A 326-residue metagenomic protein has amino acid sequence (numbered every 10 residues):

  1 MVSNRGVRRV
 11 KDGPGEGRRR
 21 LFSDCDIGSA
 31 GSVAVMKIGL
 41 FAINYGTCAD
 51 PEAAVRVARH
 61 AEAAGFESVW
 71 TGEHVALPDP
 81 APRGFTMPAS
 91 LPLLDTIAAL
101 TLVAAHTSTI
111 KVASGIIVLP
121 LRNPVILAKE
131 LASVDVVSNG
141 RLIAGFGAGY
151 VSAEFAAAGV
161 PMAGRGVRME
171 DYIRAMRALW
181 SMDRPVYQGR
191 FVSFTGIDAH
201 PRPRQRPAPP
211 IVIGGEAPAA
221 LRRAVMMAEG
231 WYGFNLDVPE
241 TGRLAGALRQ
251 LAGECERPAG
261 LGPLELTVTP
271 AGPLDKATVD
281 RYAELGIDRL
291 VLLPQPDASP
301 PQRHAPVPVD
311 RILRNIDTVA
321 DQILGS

Functional and structural regions predicted by a protein language model:
S29-H106, P207-P209, R314: N-terminal beta1-alpha1-beta2 module of alpha/beta enzyme domains
I38-A42, V69-T71, V112-S114, L142-F146 (+4 more regions): Hydrophobic faces of well-ordered beta-strands that scaffold small-molecule active sites in alpha/beta enzyme cores
F41-P51, I116-V125, P207-E216, E265-P273: Active-site mouth loops of central-metabolism enzymes
A49-H60, L127-E130, G215-R223, P273-R281: Short, acidic/polar
W70-L94, V118, N235-V238, P296-P308: Glycine-rich, proline-tolerant flexible connector loops at the mouths of alpha/beta enzymes
L77-F85, T101, I110, S114 (+4 more regions): Internal, glycine-rich beta/alpha segment that forms the wall or movable "lid" of small-molecule/cofactor binding
I173-M176, T241-L248, P300-S326: C-terminal helical cap(s) of enzyme catalytic domains, especially alpha/beta-barrels
